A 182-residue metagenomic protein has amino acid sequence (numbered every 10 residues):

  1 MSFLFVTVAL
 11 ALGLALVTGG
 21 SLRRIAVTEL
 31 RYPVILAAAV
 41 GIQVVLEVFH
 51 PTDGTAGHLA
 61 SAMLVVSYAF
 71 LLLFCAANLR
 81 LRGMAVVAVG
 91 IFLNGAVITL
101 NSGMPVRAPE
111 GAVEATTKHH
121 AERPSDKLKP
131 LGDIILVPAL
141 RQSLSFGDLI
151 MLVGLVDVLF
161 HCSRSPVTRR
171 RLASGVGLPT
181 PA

Functional and structural regions predicted by a protein language model:
M1-L64: Transmembrane alpha-helical insertion/packing segments
V6-T7, A60-L71, L149-L155: Hydrophobic alpha-helical transmembrane segments
L22-R23, H161-A173: Membrane-interface capping segments at transmembrane-helix boundaries
D53-A56, R82-V87, M104-V113, R171: A cytosolic-side transmembrane-helix exit/cap motif
S67-L100: Interfacial segments of alpha-helical transmembrane regions
R107-S143: Extracytosolic (periplasmic/ER-lumenal) interhelical loops and adjacent juxtamembrane/interface segments of multi-pass
P130-V167: A hydrophobic membrane-anchoring alpha-helix module
R171-A182: Short, intrinsically disordered terminal tails adjacent to the first/last structured region
